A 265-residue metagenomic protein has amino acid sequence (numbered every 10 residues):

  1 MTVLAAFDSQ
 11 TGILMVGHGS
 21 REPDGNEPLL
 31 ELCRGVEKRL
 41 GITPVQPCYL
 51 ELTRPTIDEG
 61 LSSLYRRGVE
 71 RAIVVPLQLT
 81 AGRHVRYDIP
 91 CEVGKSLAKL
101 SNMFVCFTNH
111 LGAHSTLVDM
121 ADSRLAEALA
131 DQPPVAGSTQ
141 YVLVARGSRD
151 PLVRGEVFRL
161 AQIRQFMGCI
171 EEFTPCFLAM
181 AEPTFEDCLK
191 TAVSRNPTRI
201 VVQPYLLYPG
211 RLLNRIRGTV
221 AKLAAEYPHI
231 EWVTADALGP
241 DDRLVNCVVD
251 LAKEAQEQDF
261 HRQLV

Functional and structural regions predicted by a protein language model:
M1-V265: Active-site-proximal alpha-helix that buttresses catalytic centers in soluble enzyme cores
